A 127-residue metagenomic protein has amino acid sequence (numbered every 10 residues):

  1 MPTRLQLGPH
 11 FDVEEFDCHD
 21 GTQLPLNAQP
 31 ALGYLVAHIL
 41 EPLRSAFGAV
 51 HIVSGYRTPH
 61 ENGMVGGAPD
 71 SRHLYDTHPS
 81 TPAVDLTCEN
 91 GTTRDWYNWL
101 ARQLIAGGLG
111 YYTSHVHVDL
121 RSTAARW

Functional and structural regions predicted by a protein language model:
M1-A49: Active-site acidic/histidine clusters and adjacent loop/turn architecture that either coordinate catalytic ions
L7, E61, D70: Glycine-rich, flexible loop/turn motifs
L35-I39, G48, E61, P82 (+1 more regions): Amphipathic alpha-helical interface surfaces
G48, G55, G107-G110: Glycine-centered flexibility motif
A49-H51, H115: Structural preference for beta-strand elements that scaffold enzyme active sites
I52-G63: Acidic helix-start/capping segments at beta-turn-to-alpha-helix junctions
P69-W127: Catalytic cores and adjacent binding grooves of peptidoglycan-active enzymes
